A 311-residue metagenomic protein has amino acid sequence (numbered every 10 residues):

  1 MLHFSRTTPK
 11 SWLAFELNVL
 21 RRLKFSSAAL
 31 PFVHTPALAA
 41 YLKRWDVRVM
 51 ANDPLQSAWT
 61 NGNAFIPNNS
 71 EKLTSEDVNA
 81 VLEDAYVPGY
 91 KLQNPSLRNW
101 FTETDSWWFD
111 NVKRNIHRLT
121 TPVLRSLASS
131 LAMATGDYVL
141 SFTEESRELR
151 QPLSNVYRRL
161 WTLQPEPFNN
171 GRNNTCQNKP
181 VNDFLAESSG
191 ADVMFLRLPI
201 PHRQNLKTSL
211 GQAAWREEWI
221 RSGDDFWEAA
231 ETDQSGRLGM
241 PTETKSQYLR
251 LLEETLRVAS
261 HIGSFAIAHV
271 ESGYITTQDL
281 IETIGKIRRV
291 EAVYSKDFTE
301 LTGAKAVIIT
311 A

Functional and structural regions predicted by a protein language model:
M1-R44, A58-N61, P67-N68, A134: S-adenosyl-L-methionine
W12-L13, N18, W100-G211, R221-L238: SAM-dependent nucleic-acid methyltransferase catalytic core
V47-N52: Short beta-strand element of Class I
L55: Conserved SAM/SAH-binding beta-strand->alpha-helix loop
N63-D77, L160-G171: Short, conserved SAM-binding/catalytic segment of Class I S-adenosyl-L-methionine-dependent methyltransferases
F65-N115: Conserved phosphoryl-transfer catalytic core
R150, R158-T162, T277-A311: Class I S-adenosyl-L-methionine
L238-R288: Conserved Class I SAM-dependent methyltransferase catalytic core
